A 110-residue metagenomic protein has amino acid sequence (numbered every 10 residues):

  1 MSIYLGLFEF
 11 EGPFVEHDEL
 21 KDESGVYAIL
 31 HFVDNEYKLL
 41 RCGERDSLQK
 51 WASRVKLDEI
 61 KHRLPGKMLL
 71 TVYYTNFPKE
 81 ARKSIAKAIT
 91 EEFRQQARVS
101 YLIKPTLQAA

Functional and structural regions predicted by a protein language model:
M1-R54, F77-E91, Q95, I103 (+1 more regions): GIY-YIG nuclease catalytic motif and its immediate N-terminal context
K50-Y74: A broadly used, surface-exposed interaction patch
R98: Carbohydrate-associated surface elements
